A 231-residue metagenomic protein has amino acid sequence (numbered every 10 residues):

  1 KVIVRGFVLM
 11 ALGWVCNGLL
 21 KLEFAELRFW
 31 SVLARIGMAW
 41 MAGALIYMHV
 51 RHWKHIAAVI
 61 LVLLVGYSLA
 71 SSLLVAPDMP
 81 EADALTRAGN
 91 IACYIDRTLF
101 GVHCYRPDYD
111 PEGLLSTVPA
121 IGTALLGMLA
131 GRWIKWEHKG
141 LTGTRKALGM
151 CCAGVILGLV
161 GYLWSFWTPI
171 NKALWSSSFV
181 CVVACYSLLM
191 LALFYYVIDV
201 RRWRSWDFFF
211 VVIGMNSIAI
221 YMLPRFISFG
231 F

Functional and structural regions predicted by a protein language model:
K1-F231: Alpha-helical transmembrane segments and their immediate juxtamembrane cytosolic regions
